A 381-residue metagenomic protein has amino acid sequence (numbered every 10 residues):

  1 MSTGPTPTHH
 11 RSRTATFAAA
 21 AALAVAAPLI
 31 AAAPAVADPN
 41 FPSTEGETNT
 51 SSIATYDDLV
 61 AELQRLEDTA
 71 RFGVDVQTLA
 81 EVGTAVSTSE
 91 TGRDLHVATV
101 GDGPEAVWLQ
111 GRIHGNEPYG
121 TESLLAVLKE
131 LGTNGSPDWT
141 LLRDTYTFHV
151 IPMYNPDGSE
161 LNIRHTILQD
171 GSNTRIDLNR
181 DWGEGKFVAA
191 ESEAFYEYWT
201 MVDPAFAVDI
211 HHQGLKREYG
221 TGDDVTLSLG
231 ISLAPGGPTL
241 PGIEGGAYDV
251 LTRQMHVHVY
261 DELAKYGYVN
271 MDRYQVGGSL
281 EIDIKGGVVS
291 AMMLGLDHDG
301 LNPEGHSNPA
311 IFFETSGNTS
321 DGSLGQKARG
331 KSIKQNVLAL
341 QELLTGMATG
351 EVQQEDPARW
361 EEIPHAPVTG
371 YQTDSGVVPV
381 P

Functional and structural regions predicted by a protein language model:
M1-A37: Secretory targeting and sorting signals
T16, D38-D57, T200-A205, K216-P381: C-terminal accessory segments enriched in acidic
A27, A31, D38-T91, L95: Short glycine- and acidic-rich boundary segments immediately preceding or forming the N-terminal edge of structured
Y56, V60-Q64, T121-L128, S192-Y196 (+2 more regions): Extracytoplasmic/secreted envelope proteins and their assembly/folding machinery, especially bacterial periplasmic
V74-T84, G135-R143, D209-I210, Y268-G277 (+1 more regions): Surface-exposed patches in mature extracellular/periplasmic domains of secreted proteins
E90-I113: Acidic/His- and Gly-rich active-site-bordering loop/insert found across diverse amide/peptide-bond hydrolases
T99-D102, I167-G171, G300-S307: Short glycine/proline-enriched loop/turn "hinge" motifs that connect secondary-structure elements and lie
P104-A106, I113, P118-L251: Active-site/substrate-binding loop(s) of hydrolase catalytic cores
